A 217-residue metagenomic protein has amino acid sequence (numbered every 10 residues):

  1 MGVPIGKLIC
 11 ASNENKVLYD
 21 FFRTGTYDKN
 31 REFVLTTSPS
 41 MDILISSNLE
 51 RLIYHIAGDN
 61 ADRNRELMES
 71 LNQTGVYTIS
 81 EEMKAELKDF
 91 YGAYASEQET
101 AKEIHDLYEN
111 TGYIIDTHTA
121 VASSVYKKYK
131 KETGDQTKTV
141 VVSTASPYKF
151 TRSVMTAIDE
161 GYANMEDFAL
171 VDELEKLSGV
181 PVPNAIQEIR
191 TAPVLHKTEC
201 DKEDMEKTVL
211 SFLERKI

Functional and structural regions predicted by a protein language model:
M1-I217: PLP-dependent amino-acid enzyme catalytic core
